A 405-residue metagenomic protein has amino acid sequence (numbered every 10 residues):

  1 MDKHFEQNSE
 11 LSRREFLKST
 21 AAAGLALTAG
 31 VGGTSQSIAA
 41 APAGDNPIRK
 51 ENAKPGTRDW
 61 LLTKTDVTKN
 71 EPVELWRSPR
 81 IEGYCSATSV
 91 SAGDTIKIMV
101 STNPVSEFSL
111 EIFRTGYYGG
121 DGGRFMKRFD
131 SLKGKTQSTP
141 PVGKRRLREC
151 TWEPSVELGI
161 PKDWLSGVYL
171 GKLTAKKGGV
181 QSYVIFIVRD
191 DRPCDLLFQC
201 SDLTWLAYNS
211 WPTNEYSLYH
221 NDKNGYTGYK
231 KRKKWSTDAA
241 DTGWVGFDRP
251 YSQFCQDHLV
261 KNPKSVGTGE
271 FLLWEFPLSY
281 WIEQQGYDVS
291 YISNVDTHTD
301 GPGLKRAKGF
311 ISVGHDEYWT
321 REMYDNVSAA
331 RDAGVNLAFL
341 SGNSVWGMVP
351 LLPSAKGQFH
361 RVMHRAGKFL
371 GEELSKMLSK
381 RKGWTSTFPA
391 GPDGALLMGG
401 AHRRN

Functional and structural regions predicted by a protein language model:
M1-E15, A29, I38: N-terminal secretory signal peptides
S9, V31-E74: C-terminal segment of N-terminal export signals and the immediately downstream linker at the start of the mature
C85-V90: Short beta-strand segments of immunoglobulin-like
D94-I98: Structural beta-strand segments of beta-rich domains
V105-L132, G178-G303: Aromatic-Pro/Gly-enriched surface loop or interdomain linker that acts as a lid/target-recognition segment
F108, R148-P193: Extended acidic/polar, glycine-enriched regions that form or flank non-catalytic beta-rich accessory modules
K135-C150, E157-G159, D163-L165, G267-P353: Helical hinge/lid and interdomain linker segments adjacent to catalytic or ligand-binding clefts that mediate domain
G347-N405: An acidic, glycine-rich "communication" segment
